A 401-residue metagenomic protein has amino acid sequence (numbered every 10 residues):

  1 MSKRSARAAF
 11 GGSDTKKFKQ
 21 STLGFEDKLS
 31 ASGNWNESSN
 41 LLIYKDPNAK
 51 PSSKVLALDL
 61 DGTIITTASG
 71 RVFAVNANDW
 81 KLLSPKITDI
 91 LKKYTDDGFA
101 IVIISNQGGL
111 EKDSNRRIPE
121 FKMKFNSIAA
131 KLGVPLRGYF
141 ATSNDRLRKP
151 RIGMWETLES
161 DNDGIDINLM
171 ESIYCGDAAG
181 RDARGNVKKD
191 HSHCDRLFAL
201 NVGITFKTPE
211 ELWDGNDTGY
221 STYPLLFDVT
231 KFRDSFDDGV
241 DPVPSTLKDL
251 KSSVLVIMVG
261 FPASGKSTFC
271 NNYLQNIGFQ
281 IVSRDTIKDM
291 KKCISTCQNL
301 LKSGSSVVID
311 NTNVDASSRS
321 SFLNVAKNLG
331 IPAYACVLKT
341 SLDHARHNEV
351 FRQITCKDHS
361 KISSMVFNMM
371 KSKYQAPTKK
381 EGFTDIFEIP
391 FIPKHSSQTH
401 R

Functional and structural regions predicted by a protein language model:
M1-L60, A68, V72, K189 (+2 more regions): Non-catalytic pre-domain segments flanking phosphatase-related domains
R71-V102, E111-N126, R148-G153: Short, acidic loop-to-helix structural element flanking the phosphoryl-transfer center in phosphate-processing enzymes
I101, G108-T142, L158-D166, N272: Substrate-recognition/cap helix-loop segment adjacent to the acidic, metal-dependent catalytic center of Asp-based
R137, N144-D163, I167-S235, K251 (+2 more regions): Conserved GTP-binding G-domain of TRAFAC-class P-loop NTPases and closely related GTPase folds
L255-L274: Glycine-rich phosphate-binding P-loop
T268-S320: Conserved substrate/cofactor phosphate-moiety recognition/catalytic segment in nucleotide-dependent phosphotransferases
I309, S317-I362: SF2 helicase/translocase ATPase core recognition
